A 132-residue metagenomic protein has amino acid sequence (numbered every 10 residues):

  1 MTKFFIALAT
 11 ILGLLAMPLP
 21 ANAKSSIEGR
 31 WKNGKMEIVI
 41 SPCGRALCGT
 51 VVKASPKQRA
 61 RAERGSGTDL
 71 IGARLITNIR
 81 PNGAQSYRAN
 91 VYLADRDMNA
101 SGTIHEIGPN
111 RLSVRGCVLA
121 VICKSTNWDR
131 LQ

Functional and structural regions predicted by a protein language model:
M1-L8: Bacterial N-terminal signal peptides that target proteins for export
L14-A21: C-terminal segment of classical bacterial N-terminal signal peptides
A21-I27, P56, V118-I122: Short beta-strand segments and strand-loop junctions that repeat across beta-rich extracellular domains
I27-E28, K32-A100: Central antiparallel beta-sheet cores of small beta-barrel/beta-sandwich binding domains
R96, S101-S125: Short, exposed beta-strand-loop hairpins at the edges of beta-sheets in extracellular/periplasmic proteins
L131-Q132: Short, solvent-exposed mixed-charge patches
